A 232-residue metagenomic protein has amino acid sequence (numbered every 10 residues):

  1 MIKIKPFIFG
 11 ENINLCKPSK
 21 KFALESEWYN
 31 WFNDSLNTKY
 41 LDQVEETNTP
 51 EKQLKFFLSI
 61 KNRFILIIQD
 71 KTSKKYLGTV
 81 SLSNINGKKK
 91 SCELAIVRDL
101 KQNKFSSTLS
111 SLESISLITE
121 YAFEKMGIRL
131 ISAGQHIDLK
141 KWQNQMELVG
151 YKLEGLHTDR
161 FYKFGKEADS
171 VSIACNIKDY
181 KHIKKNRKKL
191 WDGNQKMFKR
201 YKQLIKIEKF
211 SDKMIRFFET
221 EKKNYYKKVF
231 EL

Functional and structural regions predicted by a protein language model:
M1-E25, N33-D34, I65, Q69-L232: Acyl-donor (CoA/ACP) binding surface of acyl/acetyltransferases
L36-E46: A short gly/proline-enriched turn/hairpin at secondary-structure junctions
E46-R63: Active-site rim helix/loop that mediates acceptor-substrate recognition in acyltransferases
